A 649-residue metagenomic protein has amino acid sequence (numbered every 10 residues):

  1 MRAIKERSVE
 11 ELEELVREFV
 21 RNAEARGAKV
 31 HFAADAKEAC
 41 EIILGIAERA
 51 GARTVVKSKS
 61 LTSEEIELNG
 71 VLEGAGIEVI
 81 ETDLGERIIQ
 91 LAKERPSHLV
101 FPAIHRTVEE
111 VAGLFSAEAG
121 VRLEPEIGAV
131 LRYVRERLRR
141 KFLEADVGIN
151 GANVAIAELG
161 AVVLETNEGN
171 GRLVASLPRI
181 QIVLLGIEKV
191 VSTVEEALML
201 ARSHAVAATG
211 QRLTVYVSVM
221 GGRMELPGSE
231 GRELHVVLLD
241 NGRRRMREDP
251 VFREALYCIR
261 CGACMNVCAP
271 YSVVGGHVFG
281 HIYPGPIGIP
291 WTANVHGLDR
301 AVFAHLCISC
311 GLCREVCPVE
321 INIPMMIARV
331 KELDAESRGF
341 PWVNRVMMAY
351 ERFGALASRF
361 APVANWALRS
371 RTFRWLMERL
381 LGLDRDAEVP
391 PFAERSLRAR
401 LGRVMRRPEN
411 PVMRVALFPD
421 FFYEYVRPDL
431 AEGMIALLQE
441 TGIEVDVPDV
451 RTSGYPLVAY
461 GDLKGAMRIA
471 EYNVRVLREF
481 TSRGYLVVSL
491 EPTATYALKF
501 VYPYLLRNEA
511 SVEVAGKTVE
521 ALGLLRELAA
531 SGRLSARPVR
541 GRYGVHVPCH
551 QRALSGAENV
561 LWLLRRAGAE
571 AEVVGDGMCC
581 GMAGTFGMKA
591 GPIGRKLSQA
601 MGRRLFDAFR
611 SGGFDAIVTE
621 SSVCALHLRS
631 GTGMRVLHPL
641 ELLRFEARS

Functional and structural regions predicted by a protein language model:
M1-R53: Metallocofactor- and cofactor-centric catalytic cores in central/energy metabolism, strongly enriched
R2, R26-A28, D249-R253, I308-R314 (+3 more regions): Glycine- and acidic
V20, I42-R49, K59-D146, N153-T166 (+3 more regions): Iron-sulfur cluster-binding electron-transfer modules in prokaryotic oxidoreductases
V56-K59, E81-D83, I182-I187: Short internal beta-strands
P102-V108, G128-P290: Catalytic cores of enzyme domains
S229-V237, R260-C261, H277-I289, A293-N294 (+4 more regions): A glycine-rich, aromatic-flanked flexible loop/lid motif
V251-S272, D299-I321, F353-G354, C549-H550 (+1 more regions): Cysteine-centered iron-sulfur cluster-binding motifs in ferredoxin-type domains/subunits of redox enzymes
A263-I289, I308, L312-L333, S621-V623 (+1 more regions): Iron-sulfur cluster-binding cysteine motifs and their immediate structural context in ferredoxin-like electron-transfer
